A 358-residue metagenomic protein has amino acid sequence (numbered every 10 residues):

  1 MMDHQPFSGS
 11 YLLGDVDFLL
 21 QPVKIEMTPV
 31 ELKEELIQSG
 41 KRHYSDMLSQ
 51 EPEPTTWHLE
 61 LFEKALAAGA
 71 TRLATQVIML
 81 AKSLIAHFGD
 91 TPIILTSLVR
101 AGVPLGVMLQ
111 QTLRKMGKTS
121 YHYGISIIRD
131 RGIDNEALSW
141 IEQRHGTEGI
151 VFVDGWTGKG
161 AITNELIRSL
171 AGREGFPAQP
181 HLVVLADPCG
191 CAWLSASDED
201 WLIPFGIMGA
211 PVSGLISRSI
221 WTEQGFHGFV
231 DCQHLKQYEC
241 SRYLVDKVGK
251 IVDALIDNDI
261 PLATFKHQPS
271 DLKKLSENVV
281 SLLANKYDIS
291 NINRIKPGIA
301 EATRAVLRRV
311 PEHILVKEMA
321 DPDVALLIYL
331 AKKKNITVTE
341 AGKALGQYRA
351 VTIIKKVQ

Functional and structural regions predicted by a protein language model:
M1-I93, R114-Q358: Long, low-complexity, Lys/Arg-enriched
V103-T112: Contiguous, well-ordered alpha-helical segments that form the cores/surfaces of helical PPI scaffolds
